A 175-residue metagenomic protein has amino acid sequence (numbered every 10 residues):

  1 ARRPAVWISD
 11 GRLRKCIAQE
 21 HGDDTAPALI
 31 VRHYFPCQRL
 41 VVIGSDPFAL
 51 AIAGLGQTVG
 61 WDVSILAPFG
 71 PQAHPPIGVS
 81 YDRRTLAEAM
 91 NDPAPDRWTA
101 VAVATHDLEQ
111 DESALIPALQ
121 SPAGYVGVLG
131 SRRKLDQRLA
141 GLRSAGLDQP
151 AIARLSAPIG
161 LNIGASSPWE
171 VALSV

Functional and structural regions predicted by a protein language model:
A1-D82, W98-T99, K134, A140: Segments forming oxygen-rich coordination pockets for charged ligands
R2, R97-W98, P122, A151: Short loop/turn motifs at secondary-structure junctions
I52-L55, S113-S121: A short acidic, amphipathic alpha-helical/loop segment
I65, P122-L129, D148-L155: Short hydrophobic/aromatic-enriched beta-strand-loop microsegments
L86-R97: Short amphipathic alpha-helix with an adjacent loop that forms part of the alpha/beta core around
A100, T105-H106, I116-G141: ADP-ribose/adenylate-binding Rossmann-like module
L108-E112: Beta-loop-alpha module in the N-terminal Rossmann-like domain of NAD(P)-dependent dehydrogenases, especially those
S131, Q149-S174: Active-site capping/gating segments
